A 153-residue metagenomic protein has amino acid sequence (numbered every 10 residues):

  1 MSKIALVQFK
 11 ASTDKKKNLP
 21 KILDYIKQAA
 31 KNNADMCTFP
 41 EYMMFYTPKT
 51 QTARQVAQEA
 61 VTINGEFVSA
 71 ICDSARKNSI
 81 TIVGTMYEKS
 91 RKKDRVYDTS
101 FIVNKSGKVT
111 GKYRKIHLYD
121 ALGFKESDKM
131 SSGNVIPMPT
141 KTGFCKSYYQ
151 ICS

Functional and structural regions predicted by a protein language model:
M1-A5: Extreme N-terminal starter segment of soluble prokaryotic enzymes
L6-Q8, G84, Y149: Structural signal for conserved beta-strand scaffold positions within catalytic alpha/beta enzyme cores
Q8-D14: Short polar catalytic/cofactor-binding loops
K10, E88, S153: Residue-level signal for short, function-critical loop segments
K15, K27-K105, K112: Cys-nucleophile CN-hydrolase/nitrilase-fold catalytic domain and related Cys-dependent amidase chemistry that acts on
K16-D24: Short amphipathic alpha-helical segment that frequently serves as the phosphate-/nucleotide-binding helix
D24, A70, V135: Short Gly/charged-rich anion-binding patches and loops
R91-S153: Active-site catalytic loop in hydrolytic enzyme cores
